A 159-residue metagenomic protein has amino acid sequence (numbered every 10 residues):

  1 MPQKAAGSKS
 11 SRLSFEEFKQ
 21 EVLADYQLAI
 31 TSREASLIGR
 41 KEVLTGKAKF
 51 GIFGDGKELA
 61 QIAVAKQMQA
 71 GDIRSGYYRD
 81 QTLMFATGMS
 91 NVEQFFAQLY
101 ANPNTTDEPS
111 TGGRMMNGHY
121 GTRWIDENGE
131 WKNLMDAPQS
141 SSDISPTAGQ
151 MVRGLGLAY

Functional and structural regions predicted by a protein language model:
M1-K49, A70, Y78-D80: Cofactor-/ligand-binding subdomain signature composed of acidic, glycine-rich, tryptophan-containing flexible loops
L37-Y159: Cofactor-binding active-site loop characterized by glycine-rich and histidine/acidic residues
